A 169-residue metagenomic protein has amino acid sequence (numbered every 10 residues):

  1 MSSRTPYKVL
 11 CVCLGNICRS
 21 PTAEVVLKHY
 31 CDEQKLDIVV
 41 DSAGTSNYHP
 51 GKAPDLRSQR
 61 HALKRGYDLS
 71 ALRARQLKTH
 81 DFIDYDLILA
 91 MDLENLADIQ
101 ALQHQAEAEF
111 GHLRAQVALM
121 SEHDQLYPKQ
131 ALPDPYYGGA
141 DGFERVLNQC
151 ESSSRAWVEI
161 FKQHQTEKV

Functional and structural regions predicted by a protein language model:
S2-D84, E159-K168: Conserved active-site segments centered on acidic
P6, L87, L93, A97-V169: Phosphate-binding/catalytic loops
C11, L89-A90: Hydrophobic beta-strand core positions in alpha/beta domains
S20, D92-L93: Helix N-cap/beta->alpha junction signal
